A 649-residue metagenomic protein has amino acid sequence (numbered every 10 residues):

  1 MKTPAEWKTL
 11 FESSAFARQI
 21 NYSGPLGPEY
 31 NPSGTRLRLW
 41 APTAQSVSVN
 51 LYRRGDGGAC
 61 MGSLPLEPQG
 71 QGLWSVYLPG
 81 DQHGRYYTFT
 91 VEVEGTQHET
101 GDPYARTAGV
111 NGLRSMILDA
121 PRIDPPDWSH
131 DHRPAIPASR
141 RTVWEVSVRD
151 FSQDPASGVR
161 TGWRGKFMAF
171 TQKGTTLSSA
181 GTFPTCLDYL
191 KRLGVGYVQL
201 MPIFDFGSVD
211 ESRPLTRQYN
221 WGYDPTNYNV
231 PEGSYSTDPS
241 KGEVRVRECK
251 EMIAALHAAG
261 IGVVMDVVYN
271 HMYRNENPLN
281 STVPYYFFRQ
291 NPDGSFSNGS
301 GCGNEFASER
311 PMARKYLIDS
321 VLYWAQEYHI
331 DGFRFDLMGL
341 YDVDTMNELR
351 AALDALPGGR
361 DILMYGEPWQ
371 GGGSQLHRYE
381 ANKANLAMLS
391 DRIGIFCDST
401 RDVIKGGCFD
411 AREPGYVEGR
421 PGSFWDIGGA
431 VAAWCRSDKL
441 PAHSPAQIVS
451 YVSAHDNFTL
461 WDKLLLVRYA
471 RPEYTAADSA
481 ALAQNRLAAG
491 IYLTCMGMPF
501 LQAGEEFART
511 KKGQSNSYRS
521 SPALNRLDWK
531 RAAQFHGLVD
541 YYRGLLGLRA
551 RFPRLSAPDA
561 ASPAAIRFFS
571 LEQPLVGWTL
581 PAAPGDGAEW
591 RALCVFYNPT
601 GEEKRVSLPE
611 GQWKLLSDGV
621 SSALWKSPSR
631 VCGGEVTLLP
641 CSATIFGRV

Functional and structural regions predicted by a protein language model:
M1-P32, P68-Q172: The feature marks proteins involved in alpha-glucan
Q19-G24, N485, T494-Q514, L524-L593: Glycan-recognition and catalytic regions of carbohydrate-active enzymes
E29-Q45, A565-S607: Carbohydrate-binding surface patches
L39, F89, V146, L200 (+9 more regions): Conserved, mostly hydrophobic/aromatic
A41, G84-Y87, P628-V649: C-terminal beta-strand-rich structural cap/linker in extracellular carbohydrate-active enzymes
Y52, A477, A481, L527 (+4 more regions): C-terminal accessory region downstream of the catalytic core in glycan-modifying enzymes
L118, R350-A351, A355-F507, Q514-Y518 (+3 more regions): Conserved alpha/beta catalytic core and glycan-binding cleft of carbohydrate-active enzymes
R149-Y328, L337-P357, L363, S374-Q375: Substrate-binding/active-site clefts of carbohydrate-active enzymes
